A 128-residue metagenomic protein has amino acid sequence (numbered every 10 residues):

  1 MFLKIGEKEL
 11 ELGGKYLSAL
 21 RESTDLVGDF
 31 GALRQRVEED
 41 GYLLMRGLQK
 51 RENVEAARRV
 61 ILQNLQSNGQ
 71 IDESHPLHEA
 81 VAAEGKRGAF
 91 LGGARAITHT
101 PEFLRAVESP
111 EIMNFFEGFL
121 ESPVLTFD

Functional and structural regions predicted by a protein language model:
F2-D40, R46-D128: Non-heme Fe(II)-dependent double-stranded beta-helix
